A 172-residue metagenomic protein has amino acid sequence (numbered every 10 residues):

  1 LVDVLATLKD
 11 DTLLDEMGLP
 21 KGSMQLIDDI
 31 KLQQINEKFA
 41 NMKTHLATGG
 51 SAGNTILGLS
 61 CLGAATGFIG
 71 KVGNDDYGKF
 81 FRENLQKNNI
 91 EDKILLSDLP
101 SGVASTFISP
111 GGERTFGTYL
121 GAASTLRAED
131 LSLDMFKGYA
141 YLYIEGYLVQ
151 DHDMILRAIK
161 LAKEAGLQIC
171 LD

Functional and structural regions predicted by a protein language model:
L1-G22, T44, R82-S97, S101-D172: Ribokinase/PfkB-type carbohydrate-kinase core domain
L1-G67: Glycine-rich phosphate/adenosyl-contacting loop at the front of the ribokinase-like
Q25-D28, D75, R127: Intrinsic-disorder/low-complexity, polar/charged segments
L32, A40-M42, A65-D92: A glycine-rich beta-to-alpha transition motif near the start of alpha/beta enzyme domains, typified by
A47, V72-G73, Q150: Residues that cap or flank secondary-structure elements
